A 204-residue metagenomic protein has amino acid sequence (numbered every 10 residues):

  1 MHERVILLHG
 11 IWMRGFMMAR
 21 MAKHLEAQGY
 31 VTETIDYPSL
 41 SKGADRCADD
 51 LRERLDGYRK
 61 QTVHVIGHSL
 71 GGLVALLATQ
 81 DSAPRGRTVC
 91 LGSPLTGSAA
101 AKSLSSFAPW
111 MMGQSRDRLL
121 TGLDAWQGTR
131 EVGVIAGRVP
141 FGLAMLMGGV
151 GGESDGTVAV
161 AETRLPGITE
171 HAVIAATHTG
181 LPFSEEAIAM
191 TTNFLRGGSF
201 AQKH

Functional and structural regions predicted by a protein language model:
M1-E3: A short, charged/proline- and glycine-enriched loop that marks the coil->beta-strand transition at the N-terminal
V5-I11, G15-R20, H24-E131, V150 (+1 more regions): Serine-dependent carboxylesterase/thioesterase catalytic core of lipase-like alpha/beta-hydrolase/SGNH enzymes
T129-H204: C-terminal catalytic-base region of ester-bond hydrolases, centering on the histidine of the charge-relay
